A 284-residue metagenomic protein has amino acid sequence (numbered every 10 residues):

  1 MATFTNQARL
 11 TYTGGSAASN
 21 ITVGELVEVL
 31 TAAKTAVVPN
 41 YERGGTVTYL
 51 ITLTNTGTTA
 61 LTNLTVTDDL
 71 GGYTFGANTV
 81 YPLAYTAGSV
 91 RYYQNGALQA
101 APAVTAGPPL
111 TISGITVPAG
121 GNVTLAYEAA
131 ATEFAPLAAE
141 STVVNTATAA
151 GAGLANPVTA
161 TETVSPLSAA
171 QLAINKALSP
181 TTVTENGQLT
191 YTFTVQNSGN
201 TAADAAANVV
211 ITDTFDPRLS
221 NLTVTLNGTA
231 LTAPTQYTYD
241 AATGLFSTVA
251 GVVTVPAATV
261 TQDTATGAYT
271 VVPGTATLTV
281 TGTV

Functional and structural regions predicted by a protein language model:
M1-V284: Exported/extracytosolic protein signature
